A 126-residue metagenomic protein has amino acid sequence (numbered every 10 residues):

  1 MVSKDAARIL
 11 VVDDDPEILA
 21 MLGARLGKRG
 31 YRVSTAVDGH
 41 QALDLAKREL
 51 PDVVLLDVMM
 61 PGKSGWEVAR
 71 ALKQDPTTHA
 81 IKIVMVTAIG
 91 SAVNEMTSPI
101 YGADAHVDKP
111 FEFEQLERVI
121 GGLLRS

Functional and structural regions predicted by a protein language model:
A20-K28: Charged docking surfaces used in two-component/phosphorelay signaling
G30-V37, L45: Short hydrophobic/Thr-rich beta-strand motif most characteristic of the beta2 strand and flanking loop of CheY-like
A36-H40, F113: Conserved Asp/Asn-Gly motif in the active-site loop of CheY-like receiver
E49-L55: Active-site beta3 strand of CheY-like receiver
M60: Receiver (REC) domain active-site loop signature in two-component systems and cognate sites in sensor histidine kinases
F111-G121: C-terminal output helix
